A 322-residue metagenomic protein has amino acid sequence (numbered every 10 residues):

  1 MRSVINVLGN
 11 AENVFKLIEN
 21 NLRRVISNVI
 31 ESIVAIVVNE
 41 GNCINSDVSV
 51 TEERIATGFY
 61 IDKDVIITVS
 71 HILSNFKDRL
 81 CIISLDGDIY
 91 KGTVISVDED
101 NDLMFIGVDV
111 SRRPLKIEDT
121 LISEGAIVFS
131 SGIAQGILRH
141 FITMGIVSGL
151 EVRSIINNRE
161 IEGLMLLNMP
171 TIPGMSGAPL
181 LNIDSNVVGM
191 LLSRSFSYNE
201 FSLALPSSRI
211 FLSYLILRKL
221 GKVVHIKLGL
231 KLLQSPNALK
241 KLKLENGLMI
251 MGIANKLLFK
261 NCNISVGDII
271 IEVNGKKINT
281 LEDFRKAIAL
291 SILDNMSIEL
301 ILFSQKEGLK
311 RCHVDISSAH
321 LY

Functional and structural regions predicted by a protein language model:
R2-I26, V187-E245, L281, R285-A289 (+2 more regions): C-terminal cap/linker of serine protease catalytic domains
G9-N13, G41, E53-I55, Y60-H140 (+2 more regions): Conserved active-site neighborhood of the chymotrypsin/trypsin-like protease fold
I33-V37, I66-S70, L121-A134, L167-P170 (+4 more regions): Active-site-proximal beta-strands of protease catalytic cores
N45-V50, I95-N101, L150-M165, I216-V223 (+1 more regions): Gly/Ser-enriched beta-turn/beta-hairpin loop segments
K63-I67, V188, F259-E282: Conserved PDZ fold ligand-binding element
S74, E272-I301: PDZ domains, with a preference for the canonical peptide-binding region formed by the helix
P114-E160, F196-S202, I216-G221: Flexible, gly/ser-rich surface segments that form the specificity/activation loops bordering the active-site cleft
G174-P179, P236-L242, A254-E272: PDZ/PDZ-like domain micro-motif
